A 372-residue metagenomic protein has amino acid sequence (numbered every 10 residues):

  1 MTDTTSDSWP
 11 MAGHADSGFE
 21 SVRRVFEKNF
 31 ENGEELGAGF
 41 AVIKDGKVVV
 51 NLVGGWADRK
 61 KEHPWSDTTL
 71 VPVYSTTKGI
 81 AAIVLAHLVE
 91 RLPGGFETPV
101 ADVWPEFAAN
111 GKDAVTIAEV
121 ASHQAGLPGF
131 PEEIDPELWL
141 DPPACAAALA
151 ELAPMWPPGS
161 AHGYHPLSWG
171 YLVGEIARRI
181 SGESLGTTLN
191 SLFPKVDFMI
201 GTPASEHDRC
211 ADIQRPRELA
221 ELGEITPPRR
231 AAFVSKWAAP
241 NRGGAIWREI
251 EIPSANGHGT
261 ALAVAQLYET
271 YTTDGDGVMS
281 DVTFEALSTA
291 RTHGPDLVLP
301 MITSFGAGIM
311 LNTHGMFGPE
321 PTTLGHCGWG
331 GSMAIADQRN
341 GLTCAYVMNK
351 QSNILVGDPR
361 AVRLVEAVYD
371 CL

Functional and structural regions predicted by a protein language model:
P10-V73, P93-G95: Short, conserved catalytic-motif segment at the N-terminal edge
R23-E27, G46, T69-T98, V173-R178 (+2 more regions): Active-site SXXK
V49, H63, I80, A86-P105 (+2 more regions): Short, well-structured active-site flanking segments
V49-L52, A334-I335, G341-K350: Short, well-ordered beta-strand elements
N110-G318: Short, surface-exposed loop or secondary-structure junction motifs that flank catalytic or metal-binding residues
E251-H258, T323-I335, M348-L355: Glycine-rich phosphate/pyrophosphate-binding beta-alpha loops
T273, T283, S288-P295, I354-L372: Short, gly/Ser/Thr-rich active-site loops of penicillin-recognizing serine hydrolases
A307-D337: Short, Gly/Ser/Thr-enriched beta-strand-loop segments that form substrate-interacting elements of hydrolase/peptidase
